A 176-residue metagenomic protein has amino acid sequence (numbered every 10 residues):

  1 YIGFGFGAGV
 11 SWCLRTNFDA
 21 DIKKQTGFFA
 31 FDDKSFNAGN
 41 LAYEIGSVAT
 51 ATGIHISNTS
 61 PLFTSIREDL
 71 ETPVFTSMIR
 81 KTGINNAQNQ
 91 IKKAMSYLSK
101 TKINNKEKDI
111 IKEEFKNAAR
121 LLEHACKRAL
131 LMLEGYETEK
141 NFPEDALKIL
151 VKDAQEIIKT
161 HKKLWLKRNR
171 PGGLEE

Functional and structural regions predicted by a protein language model:
Y1-E176: Substrate-binding groove of N-acetylhexosamine-processing glycoside hydrolases
